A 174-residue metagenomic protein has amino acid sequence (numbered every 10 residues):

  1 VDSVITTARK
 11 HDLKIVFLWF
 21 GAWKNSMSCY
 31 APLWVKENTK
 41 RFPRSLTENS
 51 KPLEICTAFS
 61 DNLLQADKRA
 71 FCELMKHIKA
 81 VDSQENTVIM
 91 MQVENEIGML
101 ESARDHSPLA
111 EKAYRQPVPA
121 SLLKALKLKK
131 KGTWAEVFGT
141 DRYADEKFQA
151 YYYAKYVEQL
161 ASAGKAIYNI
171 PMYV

Functional and structural regions predicted by a protein language model:
V1-L18, K24-L33, E37, E48-I55: Active-site-adjacent substrate/metal-binding segments within catalytic domains of carbohydrate-active enzymes
V4, A22, A70-L74: Alpha-helical scaffold elements adjacent to nucleotide-binding pockets in ATP/GTP-utilizing enzyme cores
T7-A22, Y153-E158, I170, V174: Aromatic-enriched hydrophobic runs in primary sequence
G21-N25, E96-M99: Solvent-exposed loop/turn segments at secondary-structure junctions within structured extracellular/periplasmic domains
A31, K36-V174: Polysaccharide-binding and catalytic clefts of secreted carbohydrate-active enzymes
